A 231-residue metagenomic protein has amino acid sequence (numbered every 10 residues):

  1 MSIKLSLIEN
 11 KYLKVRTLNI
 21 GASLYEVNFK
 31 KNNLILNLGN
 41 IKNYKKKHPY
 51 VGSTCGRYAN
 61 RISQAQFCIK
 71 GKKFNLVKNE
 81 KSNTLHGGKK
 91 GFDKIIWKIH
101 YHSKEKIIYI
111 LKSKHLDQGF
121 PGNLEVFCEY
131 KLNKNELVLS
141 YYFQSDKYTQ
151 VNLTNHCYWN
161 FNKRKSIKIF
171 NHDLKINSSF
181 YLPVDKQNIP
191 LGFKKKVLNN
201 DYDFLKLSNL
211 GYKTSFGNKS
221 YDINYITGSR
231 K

Functional and structural regions predicted by a protein language model:
M1-K231: An exposed, glycine/acidic-rich loop-and-rim segment of catalytic or binding clefts
